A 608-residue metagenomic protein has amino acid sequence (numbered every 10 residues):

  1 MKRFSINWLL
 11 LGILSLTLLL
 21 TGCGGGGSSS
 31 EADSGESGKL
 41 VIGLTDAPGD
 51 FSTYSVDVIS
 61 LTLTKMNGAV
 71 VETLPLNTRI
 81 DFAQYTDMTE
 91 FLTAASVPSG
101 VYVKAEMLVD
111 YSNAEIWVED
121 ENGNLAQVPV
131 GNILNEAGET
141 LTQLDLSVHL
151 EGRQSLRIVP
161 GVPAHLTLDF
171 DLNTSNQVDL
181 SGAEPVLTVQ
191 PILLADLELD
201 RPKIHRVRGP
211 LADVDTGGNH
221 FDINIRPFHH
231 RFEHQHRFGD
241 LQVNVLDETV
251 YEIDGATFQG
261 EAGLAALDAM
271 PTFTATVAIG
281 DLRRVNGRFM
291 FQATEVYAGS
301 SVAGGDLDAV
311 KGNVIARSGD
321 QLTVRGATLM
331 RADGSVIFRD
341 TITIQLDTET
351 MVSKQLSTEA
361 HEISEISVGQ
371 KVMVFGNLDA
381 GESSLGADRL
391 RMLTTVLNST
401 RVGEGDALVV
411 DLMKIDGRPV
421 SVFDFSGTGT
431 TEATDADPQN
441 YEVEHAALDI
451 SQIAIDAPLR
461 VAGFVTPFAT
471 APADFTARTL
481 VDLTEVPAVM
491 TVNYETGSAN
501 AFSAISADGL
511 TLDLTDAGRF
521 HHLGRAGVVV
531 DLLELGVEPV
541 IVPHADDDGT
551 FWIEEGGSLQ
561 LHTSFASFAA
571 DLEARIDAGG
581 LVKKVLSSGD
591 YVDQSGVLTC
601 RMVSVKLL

Functional and structural regions predicted by a protein language model:
M1-L11: Bacterial N-terminal signal peptides that target proteins for export
L19-G22: C-terminal motif of bacterial Sec signal peptides marking the signal peptidase cleavage site
G24-A332, D340-M351, L356-L397, D437-P438 (+3 more regions): A short, solvent-exposed, low-complexity linear motif enriched for acidic/polar residues with Pro/Gly/Ser/Thr
D340, F425-T430: Strongly charged, low-complexity linkers/loops
M351, T430-E432: Eukaryotic intrinsically disordered, low-complexity, charge-rich
R401: Short beta-strand-centered aromatic/proline hotspots
